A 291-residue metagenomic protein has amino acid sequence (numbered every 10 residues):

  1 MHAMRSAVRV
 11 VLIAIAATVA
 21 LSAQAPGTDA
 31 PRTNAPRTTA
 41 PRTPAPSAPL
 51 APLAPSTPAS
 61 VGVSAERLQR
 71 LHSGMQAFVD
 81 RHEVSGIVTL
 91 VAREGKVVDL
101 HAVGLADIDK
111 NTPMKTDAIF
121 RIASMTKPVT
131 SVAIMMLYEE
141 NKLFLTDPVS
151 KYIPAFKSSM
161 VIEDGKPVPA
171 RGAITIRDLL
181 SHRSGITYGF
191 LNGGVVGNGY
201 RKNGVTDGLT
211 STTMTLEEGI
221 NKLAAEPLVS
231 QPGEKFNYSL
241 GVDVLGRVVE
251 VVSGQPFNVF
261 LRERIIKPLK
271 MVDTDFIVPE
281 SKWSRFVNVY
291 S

Functional and structural regions predicted by a protein language model:
M1-S6: N-terminal secretory signal peptides that target proteins for export/translocation
R9-S22: Bacterial N-terminal signal peptides
A20, I153-P154: Short aromatic/hydrophobic helix-turn
A23-G62, S73: Compositionally biased, proline/threonine/alanine/serine-rich low-complexity intrinsically disordered stretches
A51, S159-S291: Short, surface-exposed loop or secondary-structure junction motifs that flank catalytic or metal-binding residues
A59-I122, K142-F144, K157-D164: Short, conserved catalytic-motif segment at the N-terminal edge
S64, M75, T89-K96, R121-Y152 (+5 more regions): Alpha-helical scaffold elements that line and support the substrate/ligand-binding pocket of soluble hydrolases
A106, Y152, G189: Residues that scaffold the ATP/ADP-binding catalytic core of kinase and kinase-like folds
